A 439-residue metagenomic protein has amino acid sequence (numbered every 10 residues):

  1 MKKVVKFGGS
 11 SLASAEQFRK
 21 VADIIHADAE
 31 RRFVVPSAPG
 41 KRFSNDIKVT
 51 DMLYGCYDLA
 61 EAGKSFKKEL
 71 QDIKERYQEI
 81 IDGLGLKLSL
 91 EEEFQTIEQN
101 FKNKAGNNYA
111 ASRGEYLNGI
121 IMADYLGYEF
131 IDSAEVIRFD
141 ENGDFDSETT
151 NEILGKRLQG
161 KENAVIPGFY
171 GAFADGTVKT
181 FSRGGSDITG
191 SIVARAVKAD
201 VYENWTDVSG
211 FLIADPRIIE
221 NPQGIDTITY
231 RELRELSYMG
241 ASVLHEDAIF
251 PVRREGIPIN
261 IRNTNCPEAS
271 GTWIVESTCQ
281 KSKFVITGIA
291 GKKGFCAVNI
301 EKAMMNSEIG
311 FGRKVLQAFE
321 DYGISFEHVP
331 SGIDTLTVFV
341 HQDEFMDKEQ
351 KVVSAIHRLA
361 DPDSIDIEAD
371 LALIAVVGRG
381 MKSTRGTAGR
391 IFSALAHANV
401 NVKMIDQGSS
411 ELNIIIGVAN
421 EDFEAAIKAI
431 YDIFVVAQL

Functional and structural regions predicted by a protein language model:
M1-L244, I249, H341, G417-A419 (+1 more regions): Nucleotide/pyrophosphate-binding catalytic subdomain
K2-K3, R31-V34, Y128-E129, E162-V165 (+13 more regions): Structural motif
S37-G40, S133-V136, Y170, T206-G210 (+7 more regions): Short, ordered loop/turn segments at secondary-structure junctions
S44, D175, I213-A214, N260-R262 (+2 more regions): Short helix/loop capping segments that flank catalytic or ligand/cofactor-binding pockets
H245, G256-N263: Acidic/polar loop patches that form or flank catalytic/metal-binding clefts of enzymes that bind anionic ligands
S270-L439: A conserved regulatory-domain signal marking ACT and ACT-like small-molecule sensing domains and adjacent regulatory
